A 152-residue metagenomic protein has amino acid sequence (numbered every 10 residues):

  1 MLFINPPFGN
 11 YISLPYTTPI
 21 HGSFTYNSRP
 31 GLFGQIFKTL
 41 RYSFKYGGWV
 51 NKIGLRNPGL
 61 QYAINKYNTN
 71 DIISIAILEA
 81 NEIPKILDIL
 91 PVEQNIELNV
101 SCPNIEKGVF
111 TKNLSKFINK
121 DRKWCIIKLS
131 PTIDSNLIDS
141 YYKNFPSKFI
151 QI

Functional and structural regions predicted by a protein language model:
M1-D71, A76: N-terminal capping/small domains of soluble enzymes
N81-I152: Alpha/beta enzyme core
